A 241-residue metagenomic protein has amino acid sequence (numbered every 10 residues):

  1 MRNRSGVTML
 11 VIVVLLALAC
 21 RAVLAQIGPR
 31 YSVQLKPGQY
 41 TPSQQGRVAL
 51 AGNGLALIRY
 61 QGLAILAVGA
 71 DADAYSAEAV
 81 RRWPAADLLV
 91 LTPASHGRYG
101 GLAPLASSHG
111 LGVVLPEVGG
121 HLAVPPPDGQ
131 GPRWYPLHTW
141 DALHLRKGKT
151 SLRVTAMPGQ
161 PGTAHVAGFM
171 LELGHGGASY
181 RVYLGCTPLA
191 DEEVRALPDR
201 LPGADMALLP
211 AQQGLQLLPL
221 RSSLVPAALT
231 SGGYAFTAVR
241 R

Functional and structural regions predicted by a protein language model:
R2-L63, Y234-R241: Zn-dependent metallo-beta-lactamase
Q26, P188-R241: Cap/insert and terminal regions of metallo-dependent hydrolase folds
Y31-Q44, A51, L55-H96, G100-G101 (+1 more regions): Pre-active-site segment of Zn-dependent metallo-hydrolases
A49, A123-R153, L215-R241: Binuclear metal-ion centers of metallo-dependent hydrolases, dominated by the metallo-beta-lactamase
L50, A142-G203: Catalytic core of the metallo-beta-lactamase
L63, A85, H109-G110, A178-Y180 (+1 more regions): Loop/turn elements at helix/coil->beta-strand transitions in domains of secreted/extracellular proteins
L66-A67, V90, V113-P116, R181-L184 (+1 more regions): Structural recognition of the beta-strand scaffold that forms the well-ordered cores of secreted hydrolase catalytic
E78-T139: Active-site HxH/HxHxD metal-binding segment of metal-dependent hydrolases
